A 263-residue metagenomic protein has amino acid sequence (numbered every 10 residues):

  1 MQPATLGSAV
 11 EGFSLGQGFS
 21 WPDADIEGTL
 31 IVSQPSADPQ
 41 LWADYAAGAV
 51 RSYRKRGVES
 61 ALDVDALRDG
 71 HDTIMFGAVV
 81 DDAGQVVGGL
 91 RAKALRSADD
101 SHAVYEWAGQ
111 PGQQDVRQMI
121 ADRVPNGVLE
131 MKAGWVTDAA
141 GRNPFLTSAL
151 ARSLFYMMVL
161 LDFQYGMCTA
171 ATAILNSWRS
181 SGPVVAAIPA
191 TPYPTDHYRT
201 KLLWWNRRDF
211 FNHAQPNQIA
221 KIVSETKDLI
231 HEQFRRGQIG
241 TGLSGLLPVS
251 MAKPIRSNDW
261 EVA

Functional and structural regions predicted by a protein language model:
M1-V58, R68, V136-D138, V159-A263: Terminal substrate-recognition subdomain of acyl/acetyltransferases
L62-R68, F76, R117-I120, P189-P192: Catalytic micro-motifs at enzyme active sites that drive phosphoryl/nucleotidyl and oxygen chemistry
R68-G77, S97-S101: A short helix-loop-beta-strand connector motif used in the catalytic cores of GNAT acetyltransferases and, in some
T73-L90: Conserved beta-hairpin
V86-G89, E130, Y165-T169: A structural signal for short, well-ordered beta-strand segments and their strand-loop junctions that often border
R91-T137: Conserved acyl-donor/pantetheine-binding loop and adjacent beta-alpha core of acyl/acetyltransferases and related
Q113, M131, R152-M158, Q164-G166: Aromatic (often tryptophan-rich) hydrophobic motifs at membrane interfaces
R142-Y156: Conserved acetyl-CoA-binding loop-helix of GNAT-fold acetyltransferases
